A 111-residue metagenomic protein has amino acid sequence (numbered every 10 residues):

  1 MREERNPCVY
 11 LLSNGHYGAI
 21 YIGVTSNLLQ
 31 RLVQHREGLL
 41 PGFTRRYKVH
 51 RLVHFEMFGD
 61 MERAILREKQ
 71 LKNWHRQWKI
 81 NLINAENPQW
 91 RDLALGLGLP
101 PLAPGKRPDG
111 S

Functional and structural regions predicted by a protein language model:
M1-L40, R45-M57, E62-K69, E86-P88 (+1 more regions): GIY-YIG nuclease catalytic motif and its immediate N-terminal context
K72: Catalytic/regulatory signature loops of cyclic-dinucleotide turnover enzymes and related class III nucleotidyl cyclases
Q77-I83: A short, polar/charged loop-to-alpha-helix boundary motif
